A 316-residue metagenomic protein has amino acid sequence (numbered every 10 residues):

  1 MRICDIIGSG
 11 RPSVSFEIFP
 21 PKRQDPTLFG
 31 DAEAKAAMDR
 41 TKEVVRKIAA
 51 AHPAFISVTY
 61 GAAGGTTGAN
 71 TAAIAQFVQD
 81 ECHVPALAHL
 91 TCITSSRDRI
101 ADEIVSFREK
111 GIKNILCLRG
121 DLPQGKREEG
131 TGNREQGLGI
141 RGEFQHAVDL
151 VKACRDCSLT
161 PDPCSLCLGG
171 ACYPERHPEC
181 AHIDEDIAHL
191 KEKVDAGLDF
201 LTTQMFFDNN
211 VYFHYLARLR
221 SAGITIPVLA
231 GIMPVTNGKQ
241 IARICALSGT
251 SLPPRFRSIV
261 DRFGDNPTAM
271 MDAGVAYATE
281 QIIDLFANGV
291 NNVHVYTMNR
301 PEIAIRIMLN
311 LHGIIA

Functional and structural regions predicted by a protein language model:
M1-A54, V58: Conserved N-terminal beta1-alpha1 strand-loop-helix module at the mouth
C4, G8, G30, K35 (+6 more regions): Active-site pocket-lining/capping segments in soluble small-molecule metabolic enzymes
E17, I56, F107, K193 (+3 more regions): Conserved, mostly hydrophobic/aromatic
E17-R23, T59-A63, H89-S95, G120-D121 (+4 more regions): Active-site beta-loop-alpha junctions enriched in small/polar residues
P21-Q24, F29, E33, A51-I74 (+4 more regions): Glycine-rich, proline-tolerant flexible connector loops at the mouths of alpha/beta enzymes
P26-I48, T71, R97-I104, A181-E192 (+1 more regions): Short, acidic/polar
S96-R108, E185-H189, H214-A217, N237-R243 (+2 more regions): Catalytic cores of alpha/beta
Y212, P301-A316: C-terminal helical cap(s) of enzyme catalytic domains, especially alpha/beta-barrels
